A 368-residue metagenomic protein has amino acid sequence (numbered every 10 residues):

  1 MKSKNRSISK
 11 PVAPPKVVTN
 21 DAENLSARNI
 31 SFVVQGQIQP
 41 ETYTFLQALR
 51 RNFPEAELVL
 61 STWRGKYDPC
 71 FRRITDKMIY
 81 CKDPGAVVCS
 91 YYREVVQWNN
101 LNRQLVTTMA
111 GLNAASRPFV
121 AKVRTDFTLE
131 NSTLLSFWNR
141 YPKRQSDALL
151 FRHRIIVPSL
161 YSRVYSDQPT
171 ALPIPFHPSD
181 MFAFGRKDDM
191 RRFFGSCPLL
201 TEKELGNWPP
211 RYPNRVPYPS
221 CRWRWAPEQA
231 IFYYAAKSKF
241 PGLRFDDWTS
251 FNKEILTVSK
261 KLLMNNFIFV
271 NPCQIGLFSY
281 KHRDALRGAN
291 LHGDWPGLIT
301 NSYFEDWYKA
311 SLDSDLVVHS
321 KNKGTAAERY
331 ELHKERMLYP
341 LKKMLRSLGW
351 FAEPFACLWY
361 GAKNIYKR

Functional and structural regions predicted by a protein language model:
M1-K16, H292-R368: Membrane-proximal basic amphipathic "stem/tether" segments
P14-V18, I38-N52: Short, well-formed alpha-helical segments that are part of the catalytic scaffolds of diverse glycosyltransferases
R28-I30, R51-L60, D76: Short loop->beta transition adjacent to catalytic acidic/histidine clusters or analogous donor-positioning motifs
I30-Q39: A conserved hydrophobic helix/loop-capping motif in glycosyltransferases and polysaccharide synthases
S61-A114: Active-site-proximal specificity loops/subdomain of glycosyltransferases
V120: Short aromatic/hydrophobic "clamp" motif used to bind/position activated sugar donors
V123-F127: Short acidic donor-binding/metal-coordinating loop in glycosyltransferase active sites
L129-Y303: Catalytic core and acceptor-binding pocket of nucleotide-sugar-dependent glycosyltransferases
